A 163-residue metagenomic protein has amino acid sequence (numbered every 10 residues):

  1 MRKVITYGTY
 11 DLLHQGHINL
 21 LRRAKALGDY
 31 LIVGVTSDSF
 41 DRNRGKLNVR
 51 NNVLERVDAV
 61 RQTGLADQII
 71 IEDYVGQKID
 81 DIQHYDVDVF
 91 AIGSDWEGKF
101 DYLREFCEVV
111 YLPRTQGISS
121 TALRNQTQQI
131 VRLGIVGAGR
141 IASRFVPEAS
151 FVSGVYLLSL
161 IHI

Functional and structural regions predicted by a protein language model:
M1-I130: Nucleotidyltransferase catalytic core that binds NTPs
T63, V152-S153: Acidic-histidine catalytic/liganding microenvironments
A138-G139: Glycine-rich Rossmann-fold phosphate-binding loop(s) that bind the pyrophosphate of adenine dinucleotide cofactors
A142-S143: N-terminal Rossmann-fold NAD(P) dinucleotide-binding loop
A149: Aromatic pocket-lining residues of Rossmann-like dinucleotide-binding sites
V155-L158: Eukaryote-specific, intrinsically disordered low-complexity regulatory segments in nuclear proteins, enriched
I161-I163: Conserved small/polar residues in nucleotide/adenosyl-binding loops
